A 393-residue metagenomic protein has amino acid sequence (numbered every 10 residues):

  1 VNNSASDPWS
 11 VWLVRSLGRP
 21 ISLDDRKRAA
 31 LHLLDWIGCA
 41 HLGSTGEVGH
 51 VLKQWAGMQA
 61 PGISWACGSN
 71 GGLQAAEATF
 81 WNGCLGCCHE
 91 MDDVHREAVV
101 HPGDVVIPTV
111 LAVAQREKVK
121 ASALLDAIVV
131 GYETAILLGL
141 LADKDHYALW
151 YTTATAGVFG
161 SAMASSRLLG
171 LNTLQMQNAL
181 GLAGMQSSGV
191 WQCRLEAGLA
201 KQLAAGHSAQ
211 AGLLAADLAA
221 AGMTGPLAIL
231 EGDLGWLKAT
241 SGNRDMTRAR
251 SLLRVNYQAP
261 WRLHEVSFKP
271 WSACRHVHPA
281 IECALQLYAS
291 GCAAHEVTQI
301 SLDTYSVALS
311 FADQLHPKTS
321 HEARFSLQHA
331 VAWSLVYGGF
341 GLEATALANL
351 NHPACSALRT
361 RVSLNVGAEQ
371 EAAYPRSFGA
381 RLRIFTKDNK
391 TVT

Functional and structural regions predicted by a protein language model:
V1-V99, E196, A200-Q210, D217-T393: Terminal-appendage/accessory-domain detector
R28-L31, H101, V105, L124 (+2 more regions): Hydrophobic alpha-helical transmembrane segments of integral membrane proteins, especially multi-pass transporters
A30, L34, V106, L125-I128 (+2 more regions): Hydrophobic face of alpha-helices
L33-C39, V110, A156-R167, V331: Hydrophobic mid-domain F-helix/FG-region of cytochrome P450s
L85-G139: Hydrophobic alpha-helical hairpins/lids featuring a short glycine-rich hinge
G86, V105-I107, A112, T134 (+3 more regions): Short connector loops/turns at beta-strand edges and beta->alpha or beta->beta junctions
V113, S165-S166, L287, G291: Hydrophobic pocket-lining residues that define ligand/cofactor binding sites across diverse proteins
Q115-K118, S122-L214, A221, P226-L234: Glycine-rich, mobile lid/loop segments that gate access to catalytic sites or pores
